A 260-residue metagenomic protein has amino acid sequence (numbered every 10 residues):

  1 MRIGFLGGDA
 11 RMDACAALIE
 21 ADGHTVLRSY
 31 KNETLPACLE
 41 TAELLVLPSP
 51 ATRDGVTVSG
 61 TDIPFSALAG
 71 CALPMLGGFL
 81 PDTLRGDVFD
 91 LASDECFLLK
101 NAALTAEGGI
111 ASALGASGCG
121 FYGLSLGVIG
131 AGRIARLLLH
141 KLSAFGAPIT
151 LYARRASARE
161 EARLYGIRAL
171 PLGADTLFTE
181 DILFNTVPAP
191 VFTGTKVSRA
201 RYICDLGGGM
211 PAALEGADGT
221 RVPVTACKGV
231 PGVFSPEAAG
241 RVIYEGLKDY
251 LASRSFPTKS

Functional and structural regions predicted by a protein language model:
R2, T25, S125, A147-P148 (+1 more regions): Residues at the starts of beta-strands that form the adenosine-phosphate
G4-D13, I19, G120-L142: Glycine-rich adenosine-cofactor-binding loop
D9, N32, F79-P81, R154-A156 (+1 more regions): Residues in the short beta-alpha loop(s) of Rossmann-like NAD(P)-binding domains
D22-T34, F145-Y165: NAD(P)-binding Rossmann-fold cofactor-contacting core
T25-E40, F65, R168-A174: A short, well-structured beta->alpha microelement
V46-Y122, V233-F234, G246, S253: Glycine/serine-rich phosphate-binding loop and adjoining beta1-alpha1 elements at the start of nucleotide-handling
P50-A72, A162-S235: Rossmann-like adenosine-cofactor binding region
T225-S260: C-terminal helix-to-coil terminal segments
